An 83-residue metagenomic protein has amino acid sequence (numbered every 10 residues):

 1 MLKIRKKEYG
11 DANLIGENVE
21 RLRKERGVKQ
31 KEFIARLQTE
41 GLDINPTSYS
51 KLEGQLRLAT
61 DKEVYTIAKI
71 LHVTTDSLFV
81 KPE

Functional and structural regions predicted by a protein language model:
M1-R26: A short, Lys/Arg-rich alpha-helix, primarily the initiator
L2-Y9, E32, K69, S77-E83: Short, charged recognition helix plus adjacent turn of helix-turn-helix-like nucleic-acid-binding domains
V19, Q30, P46, D61-V64: Helix-turn-helix DNA-binding elements, focusing on the entry/boundary residues of the two helices that contact DNA
E20, K24, Q38-T39, G54 (+1 more regions): Residue-level detection of the helix-turn-helix DNA-binding "recognition helix"
G27-K51: Short alpha-helical DNA-recognition segment
T60-S77: DNA major-groove recognition helix of helix-turn-helix/homeodomain DNA-binding modules
